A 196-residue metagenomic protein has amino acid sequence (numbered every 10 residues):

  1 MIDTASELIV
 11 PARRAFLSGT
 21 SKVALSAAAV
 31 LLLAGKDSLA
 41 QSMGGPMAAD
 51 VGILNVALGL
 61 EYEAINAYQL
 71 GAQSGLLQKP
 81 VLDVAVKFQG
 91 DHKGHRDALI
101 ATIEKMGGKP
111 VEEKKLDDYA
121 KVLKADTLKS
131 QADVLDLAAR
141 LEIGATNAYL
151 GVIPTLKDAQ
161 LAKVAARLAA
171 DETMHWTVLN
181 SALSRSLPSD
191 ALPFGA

Functional and structural regions predicted by a protein language model:
I2-I9, S21-L25, L31-A196: All-alpha RGS (Regulator of G-protein Signaling) helical domain and cognate RGS-like helical scaffolds
A12: Intrinsically disordered, low-complexity polar regions and short flexible loop motifs
A15-L17: Eukaryotic intrinsically disordered, low-complexity regions enriched in proline/serine/threonine/glycine
